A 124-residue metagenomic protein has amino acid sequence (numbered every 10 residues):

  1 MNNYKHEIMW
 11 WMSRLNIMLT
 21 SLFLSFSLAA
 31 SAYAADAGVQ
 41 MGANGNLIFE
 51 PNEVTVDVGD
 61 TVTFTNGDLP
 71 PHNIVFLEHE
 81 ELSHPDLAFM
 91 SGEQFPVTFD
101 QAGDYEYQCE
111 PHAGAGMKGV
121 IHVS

Functional and structural regions predicted by a protein language model:
N2-Y4, W10, F26-S124: Extracytoplasmic copper-binding redox domains, predominantly the cupredoxin/blue-copper superfamily
E7-I8, S21: N-terminal compositionally biased or targeting/leader segments
N16-S27: Bacterial N-terminal signal peptides
